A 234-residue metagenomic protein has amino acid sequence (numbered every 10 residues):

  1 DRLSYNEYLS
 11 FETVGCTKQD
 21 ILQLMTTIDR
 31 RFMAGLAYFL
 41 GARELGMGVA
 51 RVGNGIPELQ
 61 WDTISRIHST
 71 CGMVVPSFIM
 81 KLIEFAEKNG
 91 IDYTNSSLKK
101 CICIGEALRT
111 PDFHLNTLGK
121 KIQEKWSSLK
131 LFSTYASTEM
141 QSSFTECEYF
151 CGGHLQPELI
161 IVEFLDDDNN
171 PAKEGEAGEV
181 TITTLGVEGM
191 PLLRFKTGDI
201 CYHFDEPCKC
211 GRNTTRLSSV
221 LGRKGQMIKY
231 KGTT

Functional and structural regions predicted by a protein language model:
R2-E12, I21-K81: AMP-binding/adenylate-forming
Q19-D20, G175: Beta-strand-connecting loops/turns
L45, V52-T234: Active-site glycine/GP-rich loop and adjacent strand/helix microenvironment that borders small-molecule binding pockets
